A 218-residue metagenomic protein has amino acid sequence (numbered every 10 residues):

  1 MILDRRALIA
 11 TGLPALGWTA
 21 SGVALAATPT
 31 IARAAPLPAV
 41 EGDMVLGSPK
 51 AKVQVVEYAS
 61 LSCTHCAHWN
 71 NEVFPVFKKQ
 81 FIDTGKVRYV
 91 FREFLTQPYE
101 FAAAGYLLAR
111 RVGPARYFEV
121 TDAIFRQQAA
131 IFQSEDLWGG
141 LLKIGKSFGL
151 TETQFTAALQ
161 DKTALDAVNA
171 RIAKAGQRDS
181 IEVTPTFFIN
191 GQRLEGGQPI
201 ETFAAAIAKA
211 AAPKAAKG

Functional and structural regions predicted by a protein language model:
I2-L3, A7, S60, K143-G218: C-terminal cap of thioredoxin/glutaredoxin-like
I2-L3, A7-Q97, F101, N169-I172 (+1 more regions): Extracytoplasmic thiol/disulfide redox context detector
L13, D122-R126, Q160, A208: Short amphipathic alpha-helical surface patches that mediate protein-protein
L13, G85-K86, R116, T163 (+1 more regions): Residue-level recognition of short, well-ordered coil/turn positions that link secondary-structure elements
D43, E93-T96, A129, T156 (+1 more regions): Conserved short-loop catalytic and cofactor-binding motifs
K50, L108, P199: Short, flexible micro-motifs
A59, A67-K146: Structural alpha/beta surface segment adjacent to cysteine/selenocysteine redox centers across thiol/disulfide enzymes
